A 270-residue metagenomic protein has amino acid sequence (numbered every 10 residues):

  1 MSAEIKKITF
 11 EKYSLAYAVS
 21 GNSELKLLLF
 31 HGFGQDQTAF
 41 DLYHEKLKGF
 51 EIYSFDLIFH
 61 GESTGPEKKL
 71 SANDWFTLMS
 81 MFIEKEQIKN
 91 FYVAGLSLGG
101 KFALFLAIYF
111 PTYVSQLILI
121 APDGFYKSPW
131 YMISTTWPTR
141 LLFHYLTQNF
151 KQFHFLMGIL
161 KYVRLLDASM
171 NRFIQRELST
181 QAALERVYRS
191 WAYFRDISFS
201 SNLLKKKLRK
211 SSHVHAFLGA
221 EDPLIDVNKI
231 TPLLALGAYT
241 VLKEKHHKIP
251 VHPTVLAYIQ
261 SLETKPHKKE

Functional and structural regions predicted by a protein language model:
M1-S14: N-terminal cap/lid segment of alpha/beta-hydrolase-fold proteins
Y13, A18-E62: Conserved HGGG/HGGXW glycine-rich cap/lid loop of the alpha/beta-hydrolase fold
K46, K210, H215-H247, V251-T254: Conserved loop-alpha-helix segment in the C-terminal half of the alpha/beta-hydrolase fold that carries the catalytic
Y53-A94: Active-site loop/oxyanion-hole signature of alpha/beta-hydrolase fold enzymes
G95-G99, A103: Gly/Ala-rich beta-loop-alpha elbow adjacent to hydrolase catalytic centers
I108, L117-T147: Flexible "cap/lid" loop of the alpha/beta hydrolase fold
N149-L208: Conserved alpha/beta-hydrolase catalytic His-Asp/Glu region
P250-T264: Post-His helix in hydrolase/transferase enzymes
